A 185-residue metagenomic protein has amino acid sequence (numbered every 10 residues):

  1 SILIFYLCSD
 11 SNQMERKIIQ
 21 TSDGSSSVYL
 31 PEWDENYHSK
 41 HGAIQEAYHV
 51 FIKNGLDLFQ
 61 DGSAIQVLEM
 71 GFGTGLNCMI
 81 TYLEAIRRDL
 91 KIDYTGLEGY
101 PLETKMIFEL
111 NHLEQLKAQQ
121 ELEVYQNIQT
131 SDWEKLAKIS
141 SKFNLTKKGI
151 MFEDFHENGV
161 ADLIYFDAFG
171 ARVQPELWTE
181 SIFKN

Functional and structural regions predicted by a protein language model:
I2-F5: Extreme N-terminal basic, low-complexity initiation segments that serve as generic localization/processing leaders
N12-I65, Y82-L116: Rossmann-like AdoMet
A64-G73: Conserved class I S-adenosyl-L-methionine
L68, T95-L97, T146-K148: Hydrophobic/aromatic beta-strand patches that form the interior of the parallel beta-sheet core in alpha/beta enzyme
G75-M79: Glycine-rich SAM-binding Motif I of class I
E109-E157: S-adenosyl-L-methionine
K142-N185: Active-site segment flanking the S-adenosylmethionine/decSAM binding pocket in AdoMet-dependent transferases
